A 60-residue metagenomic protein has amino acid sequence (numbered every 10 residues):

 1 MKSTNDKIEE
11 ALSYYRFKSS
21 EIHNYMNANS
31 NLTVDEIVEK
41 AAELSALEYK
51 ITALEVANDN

Functional and structural regions predicted by a protein language model:
M1-S3: Short, charged, low-complexity loops and linkers
E10-N60: Short, charge-rich amphipathic interface segments used for partner binding and complex assembly
